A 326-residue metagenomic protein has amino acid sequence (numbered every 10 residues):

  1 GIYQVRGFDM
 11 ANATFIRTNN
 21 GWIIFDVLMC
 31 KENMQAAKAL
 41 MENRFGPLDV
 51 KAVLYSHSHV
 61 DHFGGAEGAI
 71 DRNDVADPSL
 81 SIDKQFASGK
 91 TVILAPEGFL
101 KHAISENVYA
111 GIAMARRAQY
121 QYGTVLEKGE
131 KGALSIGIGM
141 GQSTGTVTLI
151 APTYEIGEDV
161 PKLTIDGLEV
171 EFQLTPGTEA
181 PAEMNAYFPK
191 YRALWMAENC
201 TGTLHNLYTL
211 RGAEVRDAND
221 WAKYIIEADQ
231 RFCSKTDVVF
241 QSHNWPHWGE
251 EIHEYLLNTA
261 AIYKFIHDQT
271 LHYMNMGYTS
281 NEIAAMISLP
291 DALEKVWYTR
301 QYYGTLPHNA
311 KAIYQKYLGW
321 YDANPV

Functional and structural regions predicted by a protein language model:
G1, I16, D26, M41 (+8 more regions): Divalent metal-coordination and catalytic microenvironments
I2-L48, M184-F188, R192-E198: Conserved beta-strand hairpin/beta-sheet module of binuclear metal-dependent hydrolase folds, prominently
N20-G21, E32-V92: Active-site metal-binding motif and surrounding structural segment of the metallo-beta-lactamase
F25-V27, K51-D61, L94-E97, T175 (+2 more regions): Active-site neighborhood of phospho(di)ester-bond hydrolases with catalytic His/Asp-centered motifs
S58-G64, L100-A103, E179-P181, T201-H205 (+1 more regions): Active-site environment of divalent metal-dependent phosphoester hydrolases
A87-K90, L94, G98-P176, D220-D229: Metallo-beta-lactamase
E169, Q173-E227, R231: Active-site-proximal loop/helix segments of hydrolase catalytic cores
A193-L194, T203, N219-E282, M286-P290 (+1 more regions): Divalent-metal (often Zn2+) His-rich catalytic cores of metallo-beta-lactamase-fold enzymes
